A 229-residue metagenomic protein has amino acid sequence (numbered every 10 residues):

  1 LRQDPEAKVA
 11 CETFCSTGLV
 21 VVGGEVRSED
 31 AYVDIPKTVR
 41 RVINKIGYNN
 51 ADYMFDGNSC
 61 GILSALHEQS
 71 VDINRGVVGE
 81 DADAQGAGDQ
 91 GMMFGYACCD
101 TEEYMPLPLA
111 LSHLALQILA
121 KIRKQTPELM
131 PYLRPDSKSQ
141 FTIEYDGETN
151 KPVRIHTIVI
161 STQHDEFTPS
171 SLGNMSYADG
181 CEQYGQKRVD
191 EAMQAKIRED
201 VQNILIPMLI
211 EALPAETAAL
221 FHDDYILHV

Functional and structural regions predicted by a protein language model:
L1-K8: N-terminal, positively charged regions that mediate nucleic acid binding
V9-E29: Short, charge-patterned binding micro-sites
T17-L19, K37, N44-V229: Glycine-rich, mobile lid/loop segments that gate access to catalytic sites or pores
V26-I43: Active-site-surrounding "flap" and adjacent substrate/cofactor-binding loops of secreted or lumenal enzymes, prototyped
